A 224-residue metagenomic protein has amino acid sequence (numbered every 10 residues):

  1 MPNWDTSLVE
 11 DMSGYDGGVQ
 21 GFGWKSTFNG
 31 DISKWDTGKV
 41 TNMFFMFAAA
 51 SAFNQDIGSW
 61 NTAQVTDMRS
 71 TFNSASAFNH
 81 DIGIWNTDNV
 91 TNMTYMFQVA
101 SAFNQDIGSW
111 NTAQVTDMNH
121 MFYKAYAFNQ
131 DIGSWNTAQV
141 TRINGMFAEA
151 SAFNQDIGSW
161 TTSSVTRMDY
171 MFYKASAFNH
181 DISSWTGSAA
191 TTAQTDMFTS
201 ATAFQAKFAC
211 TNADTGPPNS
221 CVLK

Functional and structural regions predicted by a protein language model:
M1-K224: Negatively charged
